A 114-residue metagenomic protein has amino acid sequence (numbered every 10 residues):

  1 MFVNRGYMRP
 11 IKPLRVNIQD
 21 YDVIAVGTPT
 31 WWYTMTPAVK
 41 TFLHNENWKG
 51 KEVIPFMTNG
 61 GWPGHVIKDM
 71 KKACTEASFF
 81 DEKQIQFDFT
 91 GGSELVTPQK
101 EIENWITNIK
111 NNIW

Functional and structural regions predicted by a protein language model:
M1-W114: FMN-binding flavodoxin-like domain, especially the glycine-rich phosphate-binding loop
